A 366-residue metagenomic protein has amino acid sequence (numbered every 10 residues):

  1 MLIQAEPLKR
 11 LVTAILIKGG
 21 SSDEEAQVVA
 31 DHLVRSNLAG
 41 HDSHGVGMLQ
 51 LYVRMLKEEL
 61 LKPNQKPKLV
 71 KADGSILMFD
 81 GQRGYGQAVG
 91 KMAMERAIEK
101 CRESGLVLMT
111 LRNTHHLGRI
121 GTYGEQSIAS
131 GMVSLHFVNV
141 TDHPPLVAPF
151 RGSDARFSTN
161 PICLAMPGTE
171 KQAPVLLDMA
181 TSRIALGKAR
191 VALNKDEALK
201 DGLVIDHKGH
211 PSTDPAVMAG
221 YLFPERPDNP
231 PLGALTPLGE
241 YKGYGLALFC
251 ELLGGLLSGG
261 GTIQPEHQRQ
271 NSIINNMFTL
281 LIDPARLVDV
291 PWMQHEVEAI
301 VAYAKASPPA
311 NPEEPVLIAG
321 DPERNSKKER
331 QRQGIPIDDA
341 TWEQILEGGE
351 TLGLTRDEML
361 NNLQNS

Functional and structural regions predicted by a protein language model:
M1-Q4, S21-G47, L61-A72, N271-I274: N-terminal glycine-rich anion-binding loops that anchor highly charged ligand groups
L2-Q4, L8-L11, K18, L252 (+2 more regions): Catalytic-core signal marking the mid-to-C-terminal active-site face
G45-I98: Active-site cofactor/substrate anionic-group-binding motifs, chiefly glycine- and Lys/Arg-rich phosphate-binding loops
V70-I76, D80, M92-V107, T213-P231: Residues forming anionic-ligand binding surfaces in small-molecule and nucleic-acid pockets of primarily soluble enzymes
M78-E170, M179-A180: A generic, well-ordered mixed alpha/beta core segment in the N-terminal half of proteins
V147-L222: Phosphate/diphosphate-binding glycine-rich loops and adjacent basic-rich segments that engage nucleotide
E197-P265: Secondary-shell segments that build the walls of catalytic and ion/ligand-binding clefts
